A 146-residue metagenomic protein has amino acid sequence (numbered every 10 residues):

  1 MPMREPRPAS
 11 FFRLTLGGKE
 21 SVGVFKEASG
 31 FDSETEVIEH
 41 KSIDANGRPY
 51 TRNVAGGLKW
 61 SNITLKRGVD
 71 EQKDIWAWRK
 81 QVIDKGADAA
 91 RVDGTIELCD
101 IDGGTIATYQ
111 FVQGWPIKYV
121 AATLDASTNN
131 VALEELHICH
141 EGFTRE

Functional and structural regions predicted by a protein language model:
M1-E146: Glycine-rich, low-complexity intrinsically disordered segments
